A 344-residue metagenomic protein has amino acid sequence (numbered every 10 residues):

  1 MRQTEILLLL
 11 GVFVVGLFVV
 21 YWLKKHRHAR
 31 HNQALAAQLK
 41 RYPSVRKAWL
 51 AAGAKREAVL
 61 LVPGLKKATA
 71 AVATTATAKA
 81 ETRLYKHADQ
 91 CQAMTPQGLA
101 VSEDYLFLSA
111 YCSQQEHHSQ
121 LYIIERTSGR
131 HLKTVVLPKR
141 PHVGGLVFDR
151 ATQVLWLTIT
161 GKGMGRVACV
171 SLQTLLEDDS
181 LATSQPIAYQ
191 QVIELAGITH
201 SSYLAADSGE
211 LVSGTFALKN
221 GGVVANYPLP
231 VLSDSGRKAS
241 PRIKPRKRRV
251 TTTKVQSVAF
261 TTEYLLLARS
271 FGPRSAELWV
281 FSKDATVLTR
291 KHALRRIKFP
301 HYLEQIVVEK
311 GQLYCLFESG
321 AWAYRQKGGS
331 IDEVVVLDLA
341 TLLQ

Functional and structural regions predicted by a protein language model:
T4-L9, F13-K86, V335-Q344: Sequence/structural signature of beta-propeller modules and their immediately flanking N-terminal secretory/stalk
K79-Q90, R130-V136, A188-L195, A239-R249 (+1 more regions): A short beta-strand motif characteristic of beta-propeller blades
L84-H117: Beta-strand-rich domains and repeat architectures in extracellular enzymes and scaffolds, especially beta-propellers
A93-G98, R140-V147, E194-A206, V250-S257 (+1 more regions): Repeated scaffold domains used in trafficking and secretory/extracellular systems, primarily beta-propellers
E103-D104, A151-Q153, S208-E210, T262-Y264 (+1 more regions): Short coil/turn segments that connect the beta-strands within blades of beta-propeller domains
E116-Y122, G163-L172, K219-L229, P273-S282 (+1 more regions): Structural motif
G129-T152: Blade-loop segments of beta-propeller domains
K247-K283: Loop/turn-rich, solvent-exposed surfaces of beta-rich toroidal or solenoidal domains
